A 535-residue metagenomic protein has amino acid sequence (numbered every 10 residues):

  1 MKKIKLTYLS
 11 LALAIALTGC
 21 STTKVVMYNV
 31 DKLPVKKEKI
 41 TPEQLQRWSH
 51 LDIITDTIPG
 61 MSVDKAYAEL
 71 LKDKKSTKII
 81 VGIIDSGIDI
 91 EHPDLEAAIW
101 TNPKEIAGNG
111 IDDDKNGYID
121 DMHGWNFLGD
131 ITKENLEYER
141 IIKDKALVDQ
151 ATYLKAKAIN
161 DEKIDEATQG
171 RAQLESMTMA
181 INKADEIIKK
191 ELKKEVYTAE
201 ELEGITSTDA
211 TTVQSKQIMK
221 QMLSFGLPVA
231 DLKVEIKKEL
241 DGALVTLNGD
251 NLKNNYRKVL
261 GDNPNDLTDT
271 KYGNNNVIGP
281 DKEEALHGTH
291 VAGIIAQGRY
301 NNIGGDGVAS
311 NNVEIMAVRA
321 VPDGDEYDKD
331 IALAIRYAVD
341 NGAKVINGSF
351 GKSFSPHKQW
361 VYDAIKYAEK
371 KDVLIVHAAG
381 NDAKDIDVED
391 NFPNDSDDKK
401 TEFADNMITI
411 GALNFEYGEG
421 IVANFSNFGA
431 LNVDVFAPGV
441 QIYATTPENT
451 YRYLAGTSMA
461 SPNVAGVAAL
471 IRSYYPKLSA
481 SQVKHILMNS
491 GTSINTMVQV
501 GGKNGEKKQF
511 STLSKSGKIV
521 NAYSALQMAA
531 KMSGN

Functional and structural regions predicted by a protein language model:
M1-Y8: Bacterial N-terminal signal peptides that target proteins for export
T18-G19: C-terminal motif of bacterial Sec signal peptides marking the signal peptidase cleavage site
T22-K24, V339-N341, V345-G348, Q359 (+2 more regions): C-terminal subdomain of the subtilisin-like protease fold in secreted/lumenal serine endopeptidases
K37-Q46, H50-I53, K157-T178, N182-K189 (+2 more regions): Short acidic, glycine-rich surface-loop motifs adjacent to enzyme active sites
Y67-K75, E283-A285, D306-A309, E326-N347 (+5 more regions): Mature extracellular/periplasmic domains of secretome proteins
A68-V81, I88-Y327, K399-M407, F428-N432 (+1 more regions): Subtilisin-like serine protease catalytic core
D85, G380, G456: Active-site glycine-centered loops adjacent to acidic/histidine catalytic or metal-binding residues that shape
V373, D395-S473, K477, Y523: Extracellular S/T/G-rich loop segment that most often corresponds to the catalytic His/Ser-adjacent loop
